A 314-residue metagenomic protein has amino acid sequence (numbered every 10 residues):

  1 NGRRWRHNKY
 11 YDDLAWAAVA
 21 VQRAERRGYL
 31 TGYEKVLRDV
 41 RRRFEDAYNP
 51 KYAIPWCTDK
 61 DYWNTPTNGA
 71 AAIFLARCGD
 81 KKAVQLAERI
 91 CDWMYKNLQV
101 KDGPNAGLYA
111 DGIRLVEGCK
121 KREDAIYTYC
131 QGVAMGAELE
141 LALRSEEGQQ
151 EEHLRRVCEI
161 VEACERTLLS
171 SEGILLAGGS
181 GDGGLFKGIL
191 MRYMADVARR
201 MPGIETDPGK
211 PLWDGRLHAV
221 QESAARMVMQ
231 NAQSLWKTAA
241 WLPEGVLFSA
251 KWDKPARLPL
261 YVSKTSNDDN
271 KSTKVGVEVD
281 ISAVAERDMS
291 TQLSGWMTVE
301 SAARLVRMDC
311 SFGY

Functional and structural regions predicted by a protein language model:
N1-L14, A24, W63, E152 (+1 more regions): CBM-like carbohydrate-recognition segments
N1-R43, I90: N-terminal carbohydrate-binding/catalytic regions of secreted carbohydrate-active enzymes
R3-H7, D12, R23, E45-D61 (+3 more regions): Lumenal/extracellular "mature" regions of secretory-pathway glycan-modifying transferases
V19, I73, G136, I189-R192 (+1 more regions): Residue-level signature of alpha-solenoid helical repeat scaffolds
Y29, E45-N49, A83, Y95-D102 (+5 more regions): Helix-capping and short linker residues that terminate individual alpha-solenoid repeat units
E34-M94: Aromatic- and glycine-enriched pocket-lining scaffold segments that form the walls of small-molecule binding clefts
G69-A125, C130-G132, A137-H153, I160 (+2 more regions): Noncatalytic carbohydrate-binding groove/subsite architecture in carbohydrate-active enzymes
